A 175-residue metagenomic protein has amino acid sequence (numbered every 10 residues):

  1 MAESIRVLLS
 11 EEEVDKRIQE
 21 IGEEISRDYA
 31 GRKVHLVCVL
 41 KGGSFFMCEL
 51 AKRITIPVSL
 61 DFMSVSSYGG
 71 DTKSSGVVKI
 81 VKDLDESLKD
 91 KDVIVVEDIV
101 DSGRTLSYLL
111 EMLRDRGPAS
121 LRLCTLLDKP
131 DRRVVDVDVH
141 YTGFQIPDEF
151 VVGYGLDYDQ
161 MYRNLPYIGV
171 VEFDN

Functional and structural regions predicted by a protein language model:
M1-N175: PRPP-associated nucleotide enzymes
